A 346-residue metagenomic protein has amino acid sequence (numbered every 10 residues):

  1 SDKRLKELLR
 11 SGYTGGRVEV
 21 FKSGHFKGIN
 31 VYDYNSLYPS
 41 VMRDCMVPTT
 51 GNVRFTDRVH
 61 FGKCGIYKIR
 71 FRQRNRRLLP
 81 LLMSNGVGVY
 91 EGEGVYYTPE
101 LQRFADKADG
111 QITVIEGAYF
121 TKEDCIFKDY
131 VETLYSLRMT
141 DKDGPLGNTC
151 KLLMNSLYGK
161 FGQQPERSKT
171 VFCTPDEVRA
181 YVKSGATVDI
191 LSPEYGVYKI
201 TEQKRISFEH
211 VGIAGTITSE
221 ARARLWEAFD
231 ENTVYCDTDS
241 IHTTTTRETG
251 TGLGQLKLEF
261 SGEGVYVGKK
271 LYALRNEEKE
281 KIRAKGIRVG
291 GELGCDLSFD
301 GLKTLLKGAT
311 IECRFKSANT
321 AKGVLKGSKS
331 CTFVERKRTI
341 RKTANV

Functional and structural regions predicted by a protein language model:
S1-V346: Conserved acidic
